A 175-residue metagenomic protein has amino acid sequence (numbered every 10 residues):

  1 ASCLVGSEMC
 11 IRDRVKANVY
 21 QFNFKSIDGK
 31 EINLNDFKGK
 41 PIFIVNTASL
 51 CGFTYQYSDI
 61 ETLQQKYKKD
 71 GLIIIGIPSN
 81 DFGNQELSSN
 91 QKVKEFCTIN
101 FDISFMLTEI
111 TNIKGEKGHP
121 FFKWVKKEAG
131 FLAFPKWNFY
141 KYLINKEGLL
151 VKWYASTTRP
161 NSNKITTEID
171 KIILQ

Functional and structural regions predicted by a protein language model:
A1-I11: Single conserved hydrophobic/aromatic residue that forms the stacking wall/gate of nucleotide- or nucleobase-binding
R12-N35, Y55: N-terminal "domain-start" segment that seeds a small globular fold
F37-P41: Proline/glycine-enriched tight loop/beta-turn segments at coil->beta junctions that connect or precede beta-strands
N46-L50: Amphipathic alpha-helical repeat scaffolds
F53-G118: Structural microenvironment flanking redox-active thiols in thiol-disulfide oxidoreductases
P120-K123, K127-Q175: Thiol-/selenol-based redox modules, centered on thioredoxin-like and closely related oxidoreductase domains
